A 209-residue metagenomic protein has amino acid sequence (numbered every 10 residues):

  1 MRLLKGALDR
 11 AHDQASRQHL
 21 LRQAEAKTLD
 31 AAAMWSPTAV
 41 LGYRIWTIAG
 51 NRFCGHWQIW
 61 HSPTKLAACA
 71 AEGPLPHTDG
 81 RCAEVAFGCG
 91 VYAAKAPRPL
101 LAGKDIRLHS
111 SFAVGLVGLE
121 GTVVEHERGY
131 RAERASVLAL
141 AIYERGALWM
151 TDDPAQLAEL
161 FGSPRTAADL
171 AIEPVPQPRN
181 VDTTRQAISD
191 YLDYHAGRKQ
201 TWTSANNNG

Functional and structural regions predicted by a protein language model:
R2, N208-G209: Charged, long alpha-helical assembly modules
R2-C89, A93, P99, G103-V114 (+2 more regions): ADP-ribose/NAD+-binding catalytic cleft of ART/PARP-like enzymes
C89, K95-P99, G103, L157 (+2 more regions): Hydrophobic/basic alpha-helical segments enriched in Actinobacteria
Y130-T203, G209: Active-site-proximal loop/hinge segments that shape catalytic or ion-binding/gating pockets
